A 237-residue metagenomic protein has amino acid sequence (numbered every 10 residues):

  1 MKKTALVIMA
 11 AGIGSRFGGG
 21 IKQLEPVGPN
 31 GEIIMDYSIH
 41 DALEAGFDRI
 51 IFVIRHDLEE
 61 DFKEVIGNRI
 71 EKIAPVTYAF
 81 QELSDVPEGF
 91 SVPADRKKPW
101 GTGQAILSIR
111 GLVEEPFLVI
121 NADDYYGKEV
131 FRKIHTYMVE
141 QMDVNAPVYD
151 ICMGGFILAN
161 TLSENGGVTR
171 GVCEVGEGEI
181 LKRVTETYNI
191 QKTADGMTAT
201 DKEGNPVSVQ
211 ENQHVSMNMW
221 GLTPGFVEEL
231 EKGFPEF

Functional and structural regions predicted by a protein language model:
K2-G67, I73-V76, Q81, E115: N-terminal glycine-rich phosphate-binding loop and ensuing alpha1 helix
G14, Y125-G127: A short, conserved beta-strand element in the Rossmann-like catalytic core that flanks the donor/metal-binding loop
V65-D85, Q141-V148, N160: A glycine-rich helix N-cap at a beta->alpha junction
I70-E115, N218: Short phosphate-binding loop-to-helix
E115-Y125: Short beta-strand-to-loop acidic/aromatic patch adjacent to the donor-nucleotide binding site
K128-M219: Conserved core of the sugar-phosphate nucleotidyltransferase
M219-L230: Conserved nucleotide-sugar donor-binding and metal-coordinating catalytic region shared by glycosyltransferases
E231-F237: A C-terminal functional module that forms or caps the active site or interfaces directly with catalytic machinery
